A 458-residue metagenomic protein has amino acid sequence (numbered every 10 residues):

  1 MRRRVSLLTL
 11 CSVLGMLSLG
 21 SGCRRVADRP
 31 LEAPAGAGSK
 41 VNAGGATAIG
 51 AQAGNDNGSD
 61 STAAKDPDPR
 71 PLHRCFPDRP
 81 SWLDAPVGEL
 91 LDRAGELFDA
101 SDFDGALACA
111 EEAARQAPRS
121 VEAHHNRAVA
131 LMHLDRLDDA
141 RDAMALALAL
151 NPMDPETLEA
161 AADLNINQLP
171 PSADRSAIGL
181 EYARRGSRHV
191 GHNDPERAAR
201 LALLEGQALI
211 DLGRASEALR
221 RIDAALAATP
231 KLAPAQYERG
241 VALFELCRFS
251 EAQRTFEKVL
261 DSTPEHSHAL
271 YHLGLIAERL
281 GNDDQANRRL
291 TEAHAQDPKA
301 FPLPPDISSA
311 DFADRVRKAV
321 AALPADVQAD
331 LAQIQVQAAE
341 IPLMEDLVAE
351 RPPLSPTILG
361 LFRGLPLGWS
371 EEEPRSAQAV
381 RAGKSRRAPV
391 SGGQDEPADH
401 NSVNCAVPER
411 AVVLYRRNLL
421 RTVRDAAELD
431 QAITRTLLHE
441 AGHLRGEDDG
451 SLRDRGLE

Functional and structural regions predicted by a protein language model:
R79, E112-A113, L146-A147, R185-G186 (+4 more regions): Canonical positions in the second alpha-helix
W82, Q116, L150, H189-D194 (+4 more regions): Structural marker of alpha-solenoid helical repeat scaffolds
G95, V129, D163, N167-P170 (+3 more regions): Residue-level recognition of tetratricopeptide repeat
D99-A100, H133-L134, N167-Q168, D211 (+2 more regions): Register position in tetratricopeptide repeats
T357-T434, L444-E458: Active-site scaffold of zinc-dependent metalloenzymes
